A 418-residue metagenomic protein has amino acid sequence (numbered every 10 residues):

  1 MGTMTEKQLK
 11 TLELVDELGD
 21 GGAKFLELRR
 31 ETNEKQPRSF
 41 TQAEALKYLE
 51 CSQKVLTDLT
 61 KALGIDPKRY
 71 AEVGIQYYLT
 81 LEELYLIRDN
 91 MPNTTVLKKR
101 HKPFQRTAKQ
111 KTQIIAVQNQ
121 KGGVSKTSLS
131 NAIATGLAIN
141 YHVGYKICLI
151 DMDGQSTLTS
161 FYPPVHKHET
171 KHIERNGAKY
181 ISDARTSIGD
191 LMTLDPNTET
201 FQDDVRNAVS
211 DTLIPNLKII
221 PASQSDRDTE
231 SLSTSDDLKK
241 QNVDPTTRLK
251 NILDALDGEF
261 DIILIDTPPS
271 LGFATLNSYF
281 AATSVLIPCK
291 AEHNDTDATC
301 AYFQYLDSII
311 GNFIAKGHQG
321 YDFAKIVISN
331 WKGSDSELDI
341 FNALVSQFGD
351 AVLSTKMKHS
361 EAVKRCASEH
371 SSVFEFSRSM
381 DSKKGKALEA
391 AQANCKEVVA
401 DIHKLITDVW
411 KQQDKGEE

Functional and structural regions predicted by a protein language model:
M1-A43, Y48, D58, I65-E418: P-loop NTP-binding core
K54: Key DNA-contact positions within bacterial/archaeal DNA-binding proteins
